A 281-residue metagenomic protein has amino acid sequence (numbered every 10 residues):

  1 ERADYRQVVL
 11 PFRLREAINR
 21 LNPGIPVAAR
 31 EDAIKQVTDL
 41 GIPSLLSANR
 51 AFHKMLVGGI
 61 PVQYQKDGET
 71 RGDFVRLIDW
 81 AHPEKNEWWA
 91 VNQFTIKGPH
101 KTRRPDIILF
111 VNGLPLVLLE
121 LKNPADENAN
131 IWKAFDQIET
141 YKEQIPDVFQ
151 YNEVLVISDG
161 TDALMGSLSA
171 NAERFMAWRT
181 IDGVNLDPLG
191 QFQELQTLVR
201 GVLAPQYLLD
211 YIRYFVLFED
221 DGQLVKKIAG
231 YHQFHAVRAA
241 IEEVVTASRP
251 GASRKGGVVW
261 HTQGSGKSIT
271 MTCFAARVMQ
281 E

Functional and structural regions predicted by a protein language model:
R2-E281: ATP-dependent helicase/translocase motor core
